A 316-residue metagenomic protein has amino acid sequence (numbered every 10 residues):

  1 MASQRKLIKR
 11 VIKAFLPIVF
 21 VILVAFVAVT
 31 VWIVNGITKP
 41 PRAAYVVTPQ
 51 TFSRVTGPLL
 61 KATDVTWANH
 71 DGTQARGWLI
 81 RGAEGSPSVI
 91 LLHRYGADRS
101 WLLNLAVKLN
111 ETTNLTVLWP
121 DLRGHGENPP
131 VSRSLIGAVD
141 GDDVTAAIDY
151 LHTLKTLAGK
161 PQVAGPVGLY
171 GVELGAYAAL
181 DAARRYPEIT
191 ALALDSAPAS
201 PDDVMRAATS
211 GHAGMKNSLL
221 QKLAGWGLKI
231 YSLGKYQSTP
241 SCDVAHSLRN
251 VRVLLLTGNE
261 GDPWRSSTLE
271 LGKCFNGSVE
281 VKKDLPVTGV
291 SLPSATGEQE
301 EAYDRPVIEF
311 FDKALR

Functional and structural regions predicted by a protein language model:
V11-W67: An N-terminal hydrophobic leader/cap segment in hydrolases
W67, A75-W78, W226-L315: Serine-hydrolase catalytic core
S86-R94: Short beta-strand element of the alpha/beta-hydrolase
Y95-L109, S267: The serine-hydrolase catalytic nucleophile loop
N110-P129: Conserved alpha/beta-hydrolase
S134-A158: Alpha/beta-hydrolase active-site loop
L157-E173: Alpha/beta-hydrolase fold nucleophile elbow
D181-G234, H246, S266: Hydrolase active-site cap/lid region
